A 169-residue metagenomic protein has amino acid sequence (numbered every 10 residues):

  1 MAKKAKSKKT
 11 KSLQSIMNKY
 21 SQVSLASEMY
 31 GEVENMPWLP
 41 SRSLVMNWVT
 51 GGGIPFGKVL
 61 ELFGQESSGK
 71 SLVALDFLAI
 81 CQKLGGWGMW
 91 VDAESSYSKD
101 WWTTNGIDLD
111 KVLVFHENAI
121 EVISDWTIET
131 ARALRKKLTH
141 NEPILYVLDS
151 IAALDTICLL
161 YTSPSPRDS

Functional and structural regions predicted by a protein language model:
A2-K111, I123-R132: The Walker A/P-loop phosphate-binding site
W87, E142-I144: Loop/turn-to-beta-strand initiation segments
L113-E117: Short acidic-hydrophobic, aromatic-tinged amphipathic segments that line or gate anion-handling sites
T130-N141: Alpha-helix termini
V147: Generic enzyme active-site microenvironment
S150: Walker B catalytic acidic pair
D155-L160: Conserved ATPase-coupling elements of RecA-like P-loop NTPase cores
Y161-P166: Conserved small/polar residues in nucleotide/adenosyl-binding loops
